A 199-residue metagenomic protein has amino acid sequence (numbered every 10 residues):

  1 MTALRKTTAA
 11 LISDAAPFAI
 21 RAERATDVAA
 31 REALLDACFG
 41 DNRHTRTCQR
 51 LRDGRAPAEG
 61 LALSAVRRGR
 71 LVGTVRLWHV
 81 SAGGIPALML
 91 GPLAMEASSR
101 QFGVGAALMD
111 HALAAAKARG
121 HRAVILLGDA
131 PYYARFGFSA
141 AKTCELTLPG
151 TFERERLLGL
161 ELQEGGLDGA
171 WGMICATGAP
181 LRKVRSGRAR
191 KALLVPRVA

Functional and structural regions predicted by a protein language model:
T2-R50, A56-E59, S64-L71, L157 (+1 more regions): Short amphipathic alpha-helix that is part of the acyltransferase structural core
S64, R70-V80, P86-A94: Conserved beta-strand in the GNAT
R70, E96-A107, A118-R119, R135-F136: Conserved glycine-rich acetyl-CoA-binding loop
L90, M95, Q101-A114, L126: Conserved acetyl-CoA-binding loop-helix of GNAT-fold acetyltransferases
A118-R122, L127-E153: Conserved active-site alpha-helix within GNAT-family acetyltransferase domains
A141, G159-E161: Phosphate-backbone binding interfaces of nucleic-acid-interacting proteins
